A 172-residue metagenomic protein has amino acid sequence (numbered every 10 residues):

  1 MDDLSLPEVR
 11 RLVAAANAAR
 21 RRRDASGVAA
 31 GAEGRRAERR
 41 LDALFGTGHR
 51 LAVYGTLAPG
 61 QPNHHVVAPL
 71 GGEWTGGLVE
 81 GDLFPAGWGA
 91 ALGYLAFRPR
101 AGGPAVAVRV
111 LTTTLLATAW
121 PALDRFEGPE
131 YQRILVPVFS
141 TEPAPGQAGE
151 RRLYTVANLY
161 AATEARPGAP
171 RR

Functional and structural regions predicted by a protein language model:
M1-R172: Glycine-aromatic micro-motifs
